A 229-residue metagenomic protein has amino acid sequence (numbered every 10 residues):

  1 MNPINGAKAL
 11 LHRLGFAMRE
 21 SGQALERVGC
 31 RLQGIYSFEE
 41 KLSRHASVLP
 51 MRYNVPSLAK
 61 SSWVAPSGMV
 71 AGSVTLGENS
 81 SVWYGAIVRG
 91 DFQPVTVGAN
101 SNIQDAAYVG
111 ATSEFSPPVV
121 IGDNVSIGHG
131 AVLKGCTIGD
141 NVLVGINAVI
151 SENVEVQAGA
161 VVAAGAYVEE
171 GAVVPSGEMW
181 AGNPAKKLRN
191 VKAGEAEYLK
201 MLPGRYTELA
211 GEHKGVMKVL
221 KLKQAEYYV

Functional and structural regions predicted by a protein language model:
M1-N79, E212-G215, V229: Extended, small-residue-rich solenoid/repeat segments and analogous flexible loops that form exposed scaffolds
C30-Y53, D91, D105-T112, S116-I121 (+1 more regions): Glycine-rich hexapeptide-repeat left-handed beta-helix
S62-V97, A107-A111: A positional/architectural concept
V97-G98, L133: Hydrophobic residues on conserved beta-strands that form the core of alpha/beta folds
S126: Short proline/glycine- and basic residue-enriched helix-capping loop/turn segments at helix->loop/beta transitions
